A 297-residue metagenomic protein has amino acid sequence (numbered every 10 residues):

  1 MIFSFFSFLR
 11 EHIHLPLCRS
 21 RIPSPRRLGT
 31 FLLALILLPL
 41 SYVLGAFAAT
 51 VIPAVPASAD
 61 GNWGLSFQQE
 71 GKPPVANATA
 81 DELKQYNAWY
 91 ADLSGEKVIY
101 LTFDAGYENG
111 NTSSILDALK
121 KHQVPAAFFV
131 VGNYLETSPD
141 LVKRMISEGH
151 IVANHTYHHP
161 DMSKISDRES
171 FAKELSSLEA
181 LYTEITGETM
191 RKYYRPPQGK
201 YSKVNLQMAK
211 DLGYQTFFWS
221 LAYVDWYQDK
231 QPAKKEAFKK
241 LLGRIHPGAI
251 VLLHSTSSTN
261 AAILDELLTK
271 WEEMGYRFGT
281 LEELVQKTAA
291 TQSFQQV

Functional and structural regions predicted by a protein language model:
I2-T102, E108-I115, K121, E236 (+2 more regions): N-terminal pre-catalytic segment of deacetylase/amide-hydrolase enzymes
G64-S166, S170, E174-T183, M190-R191 (+2 more regions): Active-site beta->alpha N-cap acidic-glycine motif
A78, N109-N111, P160-T186, K200-P247 (+1 more regions): Alpha-helical scaffold elements lining the catalytic groove of polysaccharide deacetylases
F103-A105, F129-N133, T156-Y157, R195-G199 (+3 more regions): Active-site-proximal beta-strand/loop segments in catalytic clefts of secreted hydrolases
D104, L119, V152, Y194-P197 (+3 more regions): Divalent metal-coordination and catalytic microenvironments
V142-M145, D167-S170, Q231-K234, Q292-V297: Short low-complexity, flexible loop/linker segments enriched in glycine and/or proline with clustered acidic
H246-E282: Catalytic grooves of carbohydrate-active enzymes
